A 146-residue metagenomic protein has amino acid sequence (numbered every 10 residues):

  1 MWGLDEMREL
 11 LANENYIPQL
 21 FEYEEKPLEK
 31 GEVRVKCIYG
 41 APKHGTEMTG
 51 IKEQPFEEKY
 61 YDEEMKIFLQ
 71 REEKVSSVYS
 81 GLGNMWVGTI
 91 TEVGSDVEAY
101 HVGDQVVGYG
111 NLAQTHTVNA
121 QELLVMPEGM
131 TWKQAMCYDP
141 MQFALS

Functional and structural regions predicted by a protein language model:
M1-Y79: Short N-terminal strand-loop motif that marks the start of NAD(P)H/FAD-dependent oxidoreductase cofactor-binding domains
D5, G31-V33, G83-W86, Y109-N111: Short, basic and Ser/Thr-rich N-terminal targeting/leader segments
E14, V102-Q105, E122: Soluble, non-transmembrane catalytic domains of enzymes that act on hydrophobic metabolites at membranes
S76-Y109: A glycine-/small-residue-rich N-terminal strand-loop-strand element that serves as the cofactor-binding glycine loop
G81, Y109-E122: A structural motif shared across PLP-dependent enzymes of the aminotransferase-like
Y109, E128-S146: A glycine-rich, Thr/Ser-enriched phosphate-binding loop motif common to dinucleotide/cofactor-binding enzymes
